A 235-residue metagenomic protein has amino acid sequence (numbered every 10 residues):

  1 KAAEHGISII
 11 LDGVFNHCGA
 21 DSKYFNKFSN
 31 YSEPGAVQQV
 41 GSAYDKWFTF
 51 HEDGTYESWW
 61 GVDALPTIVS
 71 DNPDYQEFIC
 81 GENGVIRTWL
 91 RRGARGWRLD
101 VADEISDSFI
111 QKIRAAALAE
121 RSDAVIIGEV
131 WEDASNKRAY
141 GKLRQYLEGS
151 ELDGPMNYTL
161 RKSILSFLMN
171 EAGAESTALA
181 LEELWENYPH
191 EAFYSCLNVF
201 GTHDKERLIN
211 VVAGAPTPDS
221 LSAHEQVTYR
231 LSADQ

Functional and structural regions predicted by a protein language model:
K1, G61-F78, A94-E104, S163-A174 (+2 more regions): The substrate-binding groove and active-site-proximal loops of carbohydrate-active enzymes, especially glycoside
K1-R92, I113, A119-E120, N136-K137 (+1 more regions): Substrate-binding/active-site clefts of carbohydrate-active enzymes
A3, H17, N26-E33, V85 (+4 more regions): Active-site-proximal helices and loops of the catalytic beta/alpha 8
Q38-Q39, Q76, Q111, Q145 (+2 more regions): Residue-identity detector for glutamine
Y44-W47, L160-I164, Q235: A short, hydrophobic secondary-structure junction motif
H203-E206: Extended catalytic-interface subdomain
V212-D219: Conserved, charged catalytic cores of large soluble enzymes
